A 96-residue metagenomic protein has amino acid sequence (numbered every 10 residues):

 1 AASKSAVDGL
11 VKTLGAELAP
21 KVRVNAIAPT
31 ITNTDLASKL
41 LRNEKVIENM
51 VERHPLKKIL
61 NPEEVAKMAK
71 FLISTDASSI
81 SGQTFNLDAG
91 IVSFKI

Functional and structural regions predicted by a protein language model:
S3, V11: Active-site helix of classical SDR
K4, A66-K67: Conserved catalytic core of two-component sensor histidine kinases
G15-P20, S78: Alpha-helical segment proximal to the catalytic Tyr-Lys
P20-T30: Conserved beta-loop-beta element that borders a ligand/cofactor-binding pocket
A28-K39: Short, flexible catalytic-loop segment of classical short-chain dehydrogenase/reductase
L40-H54: A short C-terminal helix-loop "cap" of Rossmann-like NAD(P)-dependent dehydrogenase/epimerase domains
H54-V65, D76: A conserved structural motif in NAD(P)-dependent oxidoreductases
K70, S81-I96: Short C-terminal tail/terminal secondary-structure segment of NAD(P)H-dependent dehydrogenase/reductase domains
